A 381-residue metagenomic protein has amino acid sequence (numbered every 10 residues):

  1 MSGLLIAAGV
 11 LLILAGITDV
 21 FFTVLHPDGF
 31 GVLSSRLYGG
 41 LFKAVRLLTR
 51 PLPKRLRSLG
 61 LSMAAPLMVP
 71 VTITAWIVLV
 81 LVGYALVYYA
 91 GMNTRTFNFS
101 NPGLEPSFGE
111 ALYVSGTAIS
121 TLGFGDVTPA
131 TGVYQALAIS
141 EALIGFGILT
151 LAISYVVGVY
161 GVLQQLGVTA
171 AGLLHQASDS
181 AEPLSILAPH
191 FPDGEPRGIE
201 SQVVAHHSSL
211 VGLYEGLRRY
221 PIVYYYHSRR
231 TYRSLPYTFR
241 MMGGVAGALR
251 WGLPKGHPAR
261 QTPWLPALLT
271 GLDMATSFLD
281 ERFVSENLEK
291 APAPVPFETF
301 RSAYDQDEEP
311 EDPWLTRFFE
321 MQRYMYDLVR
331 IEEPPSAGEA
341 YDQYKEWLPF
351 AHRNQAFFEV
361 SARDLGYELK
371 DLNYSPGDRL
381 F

Functional and structural regions predicted by a protein language model:
I6, V10-D19, V69-W76, Y84-A85 (+1 more regions): Pore domain of cation channels
P27-K54, Q165-A181: Membrane-interface amphipathic/juxtamembrane segments adjacent to transmembrane helices
L33-L48, F108-I119, G123, A136 (+3 more regions): Hydrophobic alpha-helical segments of integral membrane proteins, encompassing both true transmembrane helices
P51-M68, D126: Cytosolic juxtamembrane amphipathic/interface segments immediately preceding and feeding into a transmembrane helix
M63-L81, L235-F239: Transmembrane alpha-helical segments and their cytosolic interface motifs in multi-pass membrane proteins
L81-F97: Transmembrane alpha-helix boundary signature
Y160-R197, S201: Membrane-proximal helical linkers
A177, P189, Q202-A205, Y224-H227 (+1 more regions): Soluble C-terminal extramembrane regulatory/interaction domains of multi-pass membrane proteins
